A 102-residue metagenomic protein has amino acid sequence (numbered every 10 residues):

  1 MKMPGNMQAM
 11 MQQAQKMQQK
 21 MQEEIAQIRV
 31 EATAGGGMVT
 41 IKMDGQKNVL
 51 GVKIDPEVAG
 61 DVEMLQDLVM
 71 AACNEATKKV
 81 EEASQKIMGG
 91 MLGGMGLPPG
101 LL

Functional and structural regions predicted by a protein language model:
M1-E31, K79-L102: Long amphipathic alpha-helical segments used for membrane anchoring, targeting, substrate engagement, or oligomerization
N6, M38-T40, A59, T77: Short beta-strands and strand-coil junctions in structured, solvent-facing domains, enriched
A14, K47, V69: Residue-level signature of catalytic and energy-coupling elements of molecular machines, predominantly ATP/GTP-dependent
T33-K53: N-terminal intrinsically disordered, cationic/polar leader segments that include organellar targeting peptides
T40-M43, K47, L65, E75 (+2 more regions): Alpha-helix boundary/capping detector
L50-L65: A short interface-forming secondary-structure element
L68, A72-A83: Stable alpha-helical structural segments in soluble proteins, enriched in small hydrophobic residues
